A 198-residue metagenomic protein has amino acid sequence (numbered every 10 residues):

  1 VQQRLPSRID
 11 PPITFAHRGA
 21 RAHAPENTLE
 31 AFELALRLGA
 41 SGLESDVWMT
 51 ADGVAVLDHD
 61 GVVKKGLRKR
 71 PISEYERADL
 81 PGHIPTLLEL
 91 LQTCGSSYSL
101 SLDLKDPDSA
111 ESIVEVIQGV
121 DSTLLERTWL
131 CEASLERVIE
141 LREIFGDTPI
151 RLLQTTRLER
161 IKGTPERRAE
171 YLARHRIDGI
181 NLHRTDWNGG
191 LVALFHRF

Functional and structural regions predicted by a protein language model:
V1-F198: Phosphate-group recognition and catalysis centered on beta-loop-alpha active-site segments
